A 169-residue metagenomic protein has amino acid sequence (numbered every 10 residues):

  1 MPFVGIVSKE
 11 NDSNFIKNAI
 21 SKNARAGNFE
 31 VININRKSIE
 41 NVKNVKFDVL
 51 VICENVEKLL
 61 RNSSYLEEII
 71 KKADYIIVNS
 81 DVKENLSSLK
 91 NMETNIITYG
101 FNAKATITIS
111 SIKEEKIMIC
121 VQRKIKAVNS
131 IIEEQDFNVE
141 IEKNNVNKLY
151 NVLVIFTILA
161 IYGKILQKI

Functional and structural regions predicted by a protein language model:
M1-I77, E84-M92: Phosphate-binding loop of NTP-binding sites
P2, F101-I169: Adenine nucleotide phosphate-binding catalytic loops in nucleotide-utilizing enzymes
A26, N95, I165: Residue-level detector of anion-binding/catalytic polar loops
S80-I109: Replace "adjacent to P-loop NTPase cores in ATP/GTP-dependent enzymes" with "adjacent to NTP-binding cores
